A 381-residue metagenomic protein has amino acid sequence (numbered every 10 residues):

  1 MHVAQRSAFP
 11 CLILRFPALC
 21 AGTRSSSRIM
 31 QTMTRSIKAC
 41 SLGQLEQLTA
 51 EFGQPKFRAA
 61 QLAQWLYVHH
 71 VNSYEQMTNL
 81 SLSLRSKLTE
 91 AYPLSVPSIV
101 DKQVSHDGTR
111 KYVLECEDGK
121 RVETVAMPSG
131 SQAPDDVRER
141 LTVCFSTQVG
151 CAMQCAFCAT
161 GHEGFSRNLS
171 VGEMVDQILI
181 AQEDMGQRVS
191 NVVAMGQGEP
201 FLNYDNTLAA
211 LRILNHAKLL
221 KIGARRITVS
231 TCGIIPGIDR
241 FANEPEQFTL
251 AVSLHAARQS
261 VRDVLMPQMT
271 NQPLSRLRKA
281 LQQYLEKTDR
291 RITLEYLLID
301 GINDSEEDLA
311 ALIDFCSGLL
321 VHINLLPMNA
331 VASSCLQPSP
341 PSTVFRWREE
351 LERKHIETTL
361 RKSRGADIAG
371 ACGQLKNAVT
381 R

Functional and structural regions predicted by a protein language model:
H2-S7, T23-V122, A126-S131, Q282-R291 (+1 more regions): Auxiliary Fe-S-binding modules of radical SAM enzymes
G22, E173, Q177, N206-A210: Alpha-helical scaffold elements adjacent to nucleotide-binding pockets in ATP/GTP-utilizing enzyme cores
R110, V122, R140-F145, M153 (+1 more regions): Generic beta-strand structural signal
S131-E173: Canonical Radical SAM [4Fe-4S] cluster-binding loop centered on the CxxxCxxC motif and its immediate flanking residues
H162-N191: Conserved alpha-helical substructure of the radical SAM core
I180-T358: Conserved AdoMet/S-adenosylmethionine-binding subsite of the radical SAM
